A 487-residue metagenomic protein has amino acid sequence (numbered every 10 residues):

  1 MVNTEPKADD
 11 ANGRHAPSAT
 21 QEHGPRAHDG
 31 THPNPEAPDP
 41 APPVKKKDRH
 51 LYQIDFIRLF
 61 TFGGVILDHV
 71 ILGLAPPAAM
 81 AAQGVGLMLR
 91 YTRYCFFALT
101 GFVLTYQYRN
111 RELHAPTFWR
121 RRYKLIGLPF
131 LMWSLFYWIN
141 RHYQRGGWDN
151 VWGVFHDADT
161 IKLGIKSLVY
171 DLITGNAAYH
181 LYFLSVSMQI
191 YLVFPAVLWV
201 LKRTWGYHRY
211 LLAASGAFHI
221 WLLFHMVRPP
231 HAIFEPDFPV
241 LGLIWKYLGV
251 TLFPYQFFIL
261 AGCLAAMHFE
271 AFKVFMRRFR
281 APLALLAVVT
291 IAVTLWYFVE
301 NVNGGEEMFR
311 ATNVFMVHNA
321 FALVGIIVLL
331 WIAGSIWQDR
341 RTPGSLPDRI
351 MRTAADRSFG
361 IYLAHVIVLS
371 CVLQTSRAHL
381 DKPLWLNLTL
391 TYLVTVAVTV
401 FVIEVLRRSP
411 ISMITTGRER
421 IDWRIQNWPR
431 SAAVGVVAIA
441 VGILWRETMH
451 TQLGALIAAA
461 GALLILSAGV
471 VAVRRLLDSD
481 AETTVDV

Functional and structural regions predicted by a protein language model:
M1-I220, H379-V487: Membrane-cytosol interface segments of multi-pass membrane proteins, especially ER/Golgi lipid-handling enzymes
P43-Q53, A78-M88, G175, Y207 (+5 more regions): Membrane-interfacial loop-to-transmembrane-helix junctions in polytopic alpha-helical membrane proteins
A82-R93, L172-V186, V227-F258, V293-V328 (+2 more regions): Interfacial loop-to-helix transition and helix-capping segments at the boundaries of transmembrane helices
R93-Y106, M188-L198, F224-F275, H318-D339 (+1 more regions): Specific transmembrane alpha-helix
T117-R121, Y207-L212, R278-V288, M351: Membrane-interfacial loop-to-transmembrane alpha-helix junctions, especially the N-terminal start
W133-R145, W221-P230, I291-E300, L369: C-terminal TM-helix exit segments that contain a strictly Trp-centered aromatic cap at the helix terminus
R280-I291, R430-V436: Signature aromatic-anchored transmembrane alpha helix within multi-pass, membrane-resident enzymes that catalyze glycan
V302-P410, V434, A438, R446 (+1 more regions): Alpha-helical transmembrane segments of multi-pass integral membrane proteins
